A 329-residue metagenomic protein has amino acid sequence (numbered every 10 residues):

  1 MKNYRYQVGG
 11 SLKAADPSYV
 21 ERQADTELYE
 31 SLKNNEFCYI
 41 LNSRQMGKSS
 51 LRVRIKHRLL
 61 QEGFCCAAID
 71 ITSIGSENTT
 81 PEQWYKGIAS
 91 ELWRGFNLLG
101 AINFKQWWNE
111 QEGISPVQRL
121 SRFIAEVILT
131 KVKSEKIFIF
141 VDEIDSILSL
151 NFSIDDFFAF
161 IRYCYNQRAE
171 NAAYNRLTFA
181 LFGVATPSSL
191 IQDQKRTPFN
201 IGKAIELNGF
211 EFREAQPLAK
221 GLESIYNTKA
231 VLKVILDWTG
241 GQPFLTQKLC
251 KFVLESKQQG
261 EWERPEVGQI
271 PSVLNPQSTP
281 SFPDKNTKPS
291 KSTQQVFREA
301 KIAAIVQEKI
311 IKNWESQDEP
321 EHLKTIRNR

Functional and structural regions predicted by a protein language model:
M1-S43, S50-L59, E126-T130: Walker A/P-loop-proximal flanking segment of P-loop NTPase domains
L60-E77: Conserved catalytic segments around the Walker B and adjacent sensor/switch elements of P-loop NTPase domains
C66, T79-I102: Conserved NTP-binding/hydrolysis module of P-loop NTPases
G95-V141, D145-D155, F160, N166-R176: Mid-core helix/loop region of P-loop NTP-binding domains shared across ATPases and GTPases
T186-G202: Short regulatory helix/loop adjacent to the ATP-binding pocket of P-loop NTPases
G202-F212: Conserved AAA+ ATPase "SRH/arginine-finger" region at the nucleotide-binding site
R213-Q216, K220-Q258, K291-R329: Winged-helix-like regulatory helical subdomains adjacent to P-loop NTPase cores
K229, S256-Q295: Intrinsic disorder/low-complexity segments
